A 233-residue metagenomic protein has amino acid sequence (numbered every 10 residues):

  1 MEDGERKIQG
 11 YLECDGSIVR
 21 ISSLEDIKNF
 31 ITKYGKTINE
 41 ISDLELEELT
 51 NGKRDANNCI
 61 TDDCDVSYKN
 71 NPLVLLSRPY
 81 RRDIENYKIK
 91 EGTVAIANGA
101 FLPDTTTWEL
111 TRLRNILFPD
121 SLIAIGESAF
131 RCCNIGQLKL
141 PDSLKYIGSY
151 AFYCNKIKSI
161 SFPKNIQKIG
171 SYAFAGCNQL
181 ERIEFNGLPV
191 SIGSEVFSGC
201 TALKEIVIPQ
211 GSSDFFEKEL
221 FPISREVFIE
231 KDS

Functional and structural regions predicted by a protein language model:
M1-I8, L12-K69, R78-A95, T105-A124 (+5 more regions): Structural signature of tandem-repeat unit edges
G99, E127-A129, S149-A151, S171-A173 (+1 more regions): Consensus positions within tandem repeat domains that build extended binding/scaffold surfaces
L220-F221: A structural signal for leucine-rich repeat
